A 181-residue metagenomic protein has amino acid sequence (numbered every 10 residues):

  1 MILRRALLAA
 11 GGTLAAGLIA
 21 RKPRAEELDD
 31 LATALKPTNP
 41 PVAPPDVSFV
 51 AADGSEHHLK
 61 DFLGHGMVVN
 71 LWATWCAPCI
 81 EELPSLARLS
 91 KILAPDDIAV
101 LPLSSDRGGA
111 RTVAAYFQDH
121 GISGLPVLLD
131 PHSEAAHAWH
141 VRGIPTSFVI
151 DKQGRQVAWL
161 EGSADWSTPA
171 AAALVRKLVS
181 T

Functional and structural regions predicted by a protein language model:
M1-A25: N-terminal export signals
E26-L59: N-terminal "domain-start" segment that seeds a small globular fold
P44-P45, M67, I144-T146: Short loop/turn microsegments at loop-to-beta-strand junctions
K60-C76: Short active-site neighborhood of thiol/selenol oxidoreductases, capturing the structured segment around
L63-H65, P95, I122-G124, V141: Active-site acidic short loop of glycosyltransferases
I80-H120, P131-H137: Structural microenvironment flanking redox-active thiols in thiol-disulfide oxidoreductases
D119-S123, P131-K177: Thiol/disulfide oxidoreductase modules built on the thioredoxin-like
